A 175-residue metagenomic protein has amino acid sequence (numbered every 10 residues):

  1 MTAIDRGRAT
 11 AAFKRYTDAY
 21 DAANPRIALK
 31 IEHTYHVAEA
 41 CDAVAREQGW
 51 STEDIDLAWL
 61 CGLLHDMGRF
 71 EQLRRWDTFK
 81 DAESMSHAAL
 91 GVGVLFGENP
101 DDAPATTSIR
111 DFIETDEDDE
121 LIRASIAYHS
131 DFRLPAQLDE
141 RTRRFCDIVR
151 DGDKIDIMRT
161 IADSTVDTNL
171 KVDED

Functional and structural regions predicted by a protein language model:
M1-T10, D175: Non-catalytic interface/linker regions that flank or bridge core catalytic/transmembrane domains
I4-R8, L29, H33, E83 (+2 more regions): A generic short alpha-helical patch detector that favors 3-5-residue windows in or near N-terminal regions
R6, T10-K14, A38, D42 (+3 more regions): An amphipathic alpha-helix signature
T10-H36, G68-D81: Active-site flanking loop/helix segments enriched in acidic
R26, E39-A43, T165-D167: Long, acidic, intrinsically disordered low-complexity segments
H36-E47, E53: N-terminal low-complexity or amphipathic/hydrophobic leaders
W50-D175: Divalent metal-dependent catalytic cores for phosphoryl transfer on phosphate-bearing substrates
